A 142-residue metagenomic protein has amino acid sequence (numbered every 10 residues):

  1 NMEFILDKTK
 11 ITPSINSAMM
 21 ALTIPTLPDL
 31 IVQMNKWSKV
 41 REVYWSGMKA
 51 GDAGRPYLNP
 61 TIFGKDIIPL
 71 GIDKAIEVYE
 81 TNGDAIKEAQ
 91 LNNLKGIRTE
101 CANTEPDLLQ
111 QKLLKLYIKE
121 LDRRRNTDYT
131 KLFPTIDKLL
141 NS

Functional and structural regions predicted by a protein language model:
N1-S142: Radical SAM enzyme [4Fe-4S]-AdoMet core and its adjacent flexible, acidic and glycine-rich loops/tails across
